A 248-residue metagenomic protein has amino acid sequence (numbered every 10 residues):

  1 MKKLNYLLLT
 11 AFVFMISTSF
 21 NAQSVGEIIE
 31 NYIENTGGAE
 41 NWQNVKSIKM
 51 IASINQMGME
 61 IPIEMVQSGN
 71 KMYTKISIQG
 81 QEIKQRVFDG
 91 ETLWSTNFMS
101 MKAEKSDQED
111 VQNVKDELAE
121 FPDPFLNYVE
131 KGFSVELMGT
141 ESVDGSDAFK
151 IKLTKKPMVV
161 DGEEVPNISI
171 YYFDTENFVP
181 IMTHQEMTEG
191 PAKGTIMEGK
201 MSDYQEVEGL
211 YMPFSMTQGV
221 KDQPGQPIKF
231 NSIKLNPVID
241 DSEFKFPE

Functional and structural regions predicted by a protein language model:
M1-V25: Bacterial Sec-dependent N-terminal signal peptides
N21-E34, N41, T92-E163, G190-K193 (+2 more regions): Flexible, processing/modification-adjacent segments and terminal tails in exported/periplasmic/extracellular proteins
A22, D147-K245: Gly/Pro-enriched, hydrophobic low-complexity segments that function as extracytoplasmic propeptides/linkers
G26-M101, E136-G139: N-terminal mature ectodomain segment of secretory-pathway/periplasmic proteins
S53, M138-S142, E186, Y204: Short, solvent-exposed loop/turn elements at beta->coil junctions and helix N-caps that rim active or binding pockets
I63, Q85, E104-K105, K150 (+2 more regions): Short capping micro-motif at the N-terminus of alpha-helices
G80-E82, M101-A103, M187-E189, V220: Short, surface-exposed beta-strand-loop junctions and turns on beta-sheet-rich folds
